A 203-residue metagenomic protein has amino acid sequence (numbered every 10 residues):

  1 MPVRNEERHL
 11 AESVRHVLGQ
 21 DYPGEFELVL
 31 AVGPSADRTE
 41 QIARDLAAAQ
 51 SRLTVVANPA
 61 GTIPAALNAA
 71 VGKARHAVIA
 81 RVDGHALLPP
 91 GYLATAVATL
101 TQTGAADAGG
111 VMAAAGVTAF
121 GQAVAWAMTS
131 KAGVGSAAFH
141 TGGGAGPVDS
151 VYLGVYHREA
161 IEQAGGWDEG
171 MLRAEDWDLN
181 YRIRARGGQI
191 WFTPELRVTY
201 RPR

Functional and structural regions predicted by a protein language model:
R15-E25: Short, acidic, metal-binding catalytic loop of nucleotide-sugar glycosyltransferases
V32-Q41, A60, D83-A86: A conserved acidic beta->alpha catalytic loop
R38, G84-T99, Y181: Acidic donor-binding/catalytic loop of UDP-sugar-dependent glycosyltransferases, especially processive GT2
N58-A74, T95, V151: Glycine-rich, basic loop-to-helix element that forms the pyrophosphate-binding segment of sugar-nucleotide handling
I79: Short aromatic/hydrophobic "clamp" motif used to bind/position activated sugar donors
P90-Q122, W126, L196-R197, R201: Conserved donor NDP-sugar-binding/catalytic core segment of glycosyltransferases
S136-E159, L172, D178, V198: A recurrent flexible, glycine/aromatic-enriched loop bordering the glycosyltransferase active site that acts as
D168-R203: Catalytic donor/gating beta->alpha subdomain of glycosyltransferases that bind UDP-sugars
